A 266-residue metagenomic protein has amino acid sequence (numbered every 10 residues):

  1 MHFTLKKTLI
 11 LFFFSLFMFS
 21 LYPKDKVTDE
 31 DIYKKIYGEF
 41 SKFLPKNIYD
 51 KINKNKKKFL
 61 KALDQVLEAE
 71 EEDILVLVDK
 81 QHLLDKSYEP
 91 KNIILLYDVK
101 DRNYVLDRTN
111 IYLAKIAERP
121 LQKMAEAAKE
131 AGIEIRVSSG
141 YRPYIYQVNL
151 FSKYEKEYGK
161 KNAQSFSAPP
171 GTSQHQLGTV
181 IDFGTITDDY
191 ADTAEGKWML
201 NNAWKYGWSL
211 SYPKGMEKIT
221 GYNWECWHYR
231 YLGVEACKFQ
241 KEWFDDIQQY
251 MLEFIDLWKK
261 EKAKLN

Functional and structural regions predicted by a protein language model:
H2-L9: Bacterial N-terminal signal peptides that target proteins for export
L9-F12, K24: Generic N-terminal leader/targeting and pre-domain segments
F13-F14, C237: Enrichment for repetitive, rod-forming helical segments
F14-L21: Hydrophobic h-region of N-terminal signal peptides that target proteins for export in Gram-negative bacteria
L21-G140, Y144-N266: Extracytoplasmic cell-surface/polysaccharide-interacting catalytic and binding patches
